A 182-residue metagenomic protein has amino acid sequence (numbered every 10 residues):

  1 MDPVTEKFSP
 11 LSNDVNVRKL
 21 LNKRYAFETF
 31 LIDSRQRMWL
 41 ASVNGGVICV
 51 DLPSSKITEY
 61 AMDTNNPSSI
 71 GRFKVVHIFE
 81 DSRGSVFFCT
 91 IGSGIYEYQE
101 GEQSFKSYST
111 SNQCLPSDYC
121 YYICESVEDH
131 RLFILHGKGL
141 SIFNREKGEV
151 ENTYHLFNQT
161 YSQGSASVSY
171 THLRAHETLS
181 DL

Functional and structural regions predicted by a protein language model:
M1-R174, S180: Carboxylate-rich, polar loop motifs that coordinate divalent cations or form catalytic acidic clusters
